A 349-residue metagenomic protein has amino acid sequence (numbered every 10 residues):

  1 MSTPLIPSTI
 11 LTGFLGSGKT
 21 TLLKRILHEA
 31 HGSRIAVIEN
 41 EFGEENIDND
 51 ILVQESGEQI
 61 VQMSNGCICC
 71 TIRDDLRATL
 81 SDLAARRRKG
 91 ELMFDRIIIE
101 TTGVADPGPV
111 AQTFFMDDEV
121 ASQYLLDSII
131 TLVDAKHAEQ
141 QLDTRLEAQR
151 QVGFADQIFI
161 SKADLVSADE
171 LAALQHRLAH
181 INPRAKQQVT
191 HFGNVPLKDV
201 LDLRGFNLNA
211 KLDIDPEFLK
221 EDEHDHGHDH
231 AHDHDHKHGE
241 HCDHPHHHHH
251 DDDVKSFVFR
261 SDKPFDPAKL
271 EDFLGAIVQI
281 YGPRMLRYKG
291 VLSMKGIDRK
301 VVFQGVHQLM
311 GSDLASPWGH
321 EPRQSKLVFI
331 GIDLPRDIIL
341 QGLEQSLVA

Functional and structural regions predicted by a protein language model:
S2, R150, Q157, V166-G319 (+1 more regions): C-terminal accessory "lid"/substrate-recognition subdomains
S2-Q141: Nucleotide-state-sensitive switch-loop elements of NTP-binding domains
G13, T101, S161-K162, S261: Short glycine-centered, acidic/aromatic-flanked micro-motifs in structured strand/loop junctions that mark active-site
A36-I38, M93-I98, Y124-V133, V152-A163 (+1 more regions): Conserved beta-strand/loop subsegment of P-loop NTPase cores
D95, D253-F257, S325-L327: Short amphipathic alpha-helical segments
A138, D164-L165: Short histidine/acidic/glycine/proline-rich micro-motifs that form metal- and phosphate-coordinating active-site loops
E139-F154, I158: Flexible active-site lid/hinge loop adjacent to a nucleotide/diphosphate and Mg2+-phosphate binding pocket
H320-I330: C-terminal engagement modules used by replication, chromatin/transcription, nuclear envelope/ESCRT, and ubiquitin
